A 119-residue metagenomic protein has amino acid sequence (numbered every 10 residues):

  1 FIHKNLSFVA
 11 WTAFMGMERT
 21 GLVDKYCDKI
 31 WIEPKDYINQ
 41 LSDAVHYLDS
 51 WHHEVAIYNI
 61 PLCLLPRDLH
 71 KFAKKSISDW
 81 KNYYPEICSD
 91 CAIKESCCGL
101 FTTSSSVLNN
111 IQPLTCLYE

Functional and structural regions predicted by a protein language model:
F1-F72, Y83: Radical SAM enzyme [4Fe-4S]-AdoMet core and its adjacent flexible, acidic and glycine-rich loops/tails across
P66-E119: Flexible mid-to-C-terminal extensions adjoining Fe-S/redox cofactors in radical SAM and related proteins
